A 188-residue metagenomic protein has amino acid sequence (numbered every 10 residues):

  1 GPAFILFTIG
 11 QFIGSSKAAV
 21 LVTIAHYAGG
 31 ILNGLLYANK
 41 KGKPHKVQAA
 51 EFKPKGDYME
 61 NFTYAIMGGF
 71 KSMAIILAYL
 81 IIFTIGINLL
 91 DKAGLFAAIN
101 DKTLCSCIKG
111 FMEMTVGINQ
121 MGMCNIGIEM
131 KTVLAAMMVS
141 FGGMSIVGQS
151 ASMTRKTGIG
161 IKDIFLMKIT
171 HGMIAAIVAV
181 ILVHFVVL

Functional and structural regions predicted by a protein language model:
P2, Y79, F83-G86, M144-V147: Alpha-helical transmembrane segments of polytopic integral membrane proteins, especially the permease/helical cores
A3-F12, V116-I126, G148-T154: Generic transmembrane alpha-helix signature in multi-pass membrane proteins, especially transporters/channels
Q11-A18, N125-E129, F185-L188: Helix-coil boundary and interhelical linker segments in multi-pass alpha-helical membrane proteins
A18-G34: Alpha-helical transmembrane segments
A19-I24, L77-A78, L134, F165-L166: Hydrophobic alpha-helical transmembrane segments
Y27-I31, I128-L188: C-terminal transmembrane helix pair
K40-M67: Intrinsically disordered, low-complexity non-transmembrane regions of multi-pass membrane transporters
F62, I66-V139: Transmembrane helical segments that form the transport core of multi-pass membrane transport proteins
